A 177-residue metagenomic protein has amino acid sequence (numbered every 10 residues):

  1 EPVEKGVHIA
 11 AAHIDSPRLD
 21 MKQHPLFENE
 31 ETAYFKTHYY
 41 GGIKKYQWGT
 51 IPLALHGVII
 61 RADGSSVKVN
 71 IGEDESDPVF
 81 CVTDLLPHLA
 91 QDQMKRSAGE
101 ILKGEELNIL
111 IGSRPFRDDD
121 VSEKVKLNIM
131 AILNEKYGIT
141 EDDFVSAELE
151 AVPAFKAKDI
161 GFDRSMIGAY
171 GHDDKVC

Functional and structural regions predicted by a protein language model:
E1-C177: N-terminal hydrophobic/helix-forming segments and targeting peptides
